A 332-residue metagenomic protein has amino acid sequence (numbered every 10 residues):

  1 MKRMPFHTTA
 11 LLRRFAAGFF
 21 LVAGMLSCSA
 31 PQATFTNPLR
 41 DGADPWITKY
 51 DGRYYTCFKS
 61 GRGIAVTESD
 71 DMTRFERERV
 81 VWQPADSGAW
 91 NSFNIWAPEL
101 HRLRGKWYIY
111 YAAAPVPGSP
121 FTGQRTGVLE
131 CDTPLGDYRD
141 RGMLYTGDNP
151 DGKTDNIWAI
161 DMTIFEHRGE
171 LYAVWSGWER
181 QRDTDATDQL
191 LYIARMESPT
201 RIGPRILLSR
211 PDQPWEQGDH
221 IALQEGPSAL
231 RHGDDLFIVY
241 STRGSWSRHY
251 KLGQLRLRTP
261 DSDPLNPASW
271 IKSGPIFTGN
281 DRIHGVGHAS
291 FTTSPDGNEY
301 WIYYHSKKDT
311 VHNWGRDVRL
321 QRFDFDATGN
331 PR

Functional and structural regions predicted by a protein language model:
M1-R3, T48: Generic cytosolic/nucleocytoplasmic N-terminal low-complexity/intrinsically disordered segments
R3-A16: Bacterial N-terminal signal peptides that target proteins for export
F15, C28-R332: Carbohydrate-active catalytic/glycan-binding domains of CAZyme proteins, especially the secreted or lumenal ectodomains
F20-L21, T56: Enrichment for repetitive, rod-forming helical segments
L21-S29: Hydrophobic h-region of N-terminal signal peptides that target proteins for export in Gram-negative bacteria
